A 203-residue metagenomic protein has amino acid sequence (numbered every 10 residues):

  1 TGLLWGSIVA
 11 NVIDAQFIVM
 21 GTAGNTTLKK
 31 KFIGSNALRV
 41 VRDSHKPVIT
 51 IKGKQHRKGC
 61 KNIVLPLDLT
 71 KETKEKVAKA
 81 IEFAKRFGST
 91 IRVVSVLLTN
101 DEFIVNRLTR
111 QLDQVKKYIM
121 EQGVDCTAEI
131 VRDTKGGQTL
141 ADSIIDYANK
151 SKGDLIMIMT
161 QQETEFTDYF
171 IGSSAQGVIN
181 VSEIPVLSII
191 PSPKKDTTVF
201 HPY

Functional and structural regions predicted by a protein language model:
T1-I18, E121-I156, Q161-F166, Q176 (+2 more regions): Structural beta-alpha unit
F17, T22, T26, A37-K76 (+1 more regions): Intrinsically disordered or low-complexity boundary/linker segments at protein termini and domain junctions
T27-I33, F166-F170: Glycine/threonine-rich flexible loop motifs
S35-A37, S173-A175: Conserved sugar-transfer catalytic core signal across GT-A, GT-B, and GT-C glycosyltransferases
V64, T90-R92, T127, L187: A structural signal for isolated positions on well-ordered beta-strands in alpha/beta enzyme cores
P66-L67, L108-L112, D146-Y147, A175-Q176: Short, hinge-like loop/turn segments at secondary-structure boundaries
E75-Q122: Redox- and metal-dependent alpha/beta enzyme cores, enriched for Fe-S-associated oxidoreductases and cofactor-handling
